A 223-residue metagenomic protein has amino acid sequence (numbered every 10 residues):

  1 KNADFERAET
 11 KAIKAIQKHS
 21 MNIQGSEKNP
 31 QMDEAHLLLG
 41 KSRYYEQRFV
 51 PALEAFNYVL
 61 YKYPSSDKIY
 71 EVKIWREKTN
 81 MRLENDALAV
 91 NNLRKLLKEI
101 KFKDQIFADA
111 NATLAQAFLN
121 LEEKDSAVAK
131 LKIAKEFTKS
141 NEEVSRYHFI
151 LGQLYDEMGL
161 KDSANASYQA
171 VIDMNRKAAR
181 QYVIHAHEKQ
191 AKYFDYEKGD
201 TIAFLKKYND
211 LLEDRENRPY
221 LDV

Functional and structural regions predicted by a protein language model:
K1-V223: Acidic, polar-rich low-complexity tracts and alpha-helical solenoid repeat scaffolds
